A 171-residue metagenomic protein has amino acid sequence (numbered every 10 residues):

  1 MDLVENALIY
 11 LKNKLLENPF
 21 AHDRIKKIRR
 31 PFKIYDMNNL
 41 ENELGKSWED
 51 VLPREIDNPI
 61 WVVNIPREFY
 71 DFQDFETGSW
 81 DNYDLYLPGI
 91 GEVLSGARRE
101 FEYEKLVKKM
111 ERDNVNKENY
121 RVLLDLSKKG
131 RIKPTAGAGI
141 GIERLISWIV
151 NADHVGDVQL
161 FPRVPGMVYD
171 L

Functional and structural regions predicted by a protein language model:
M1-Y10, R30-L171: A translation/RNA-centric and nucleic-acid-associated enzymatic feature enriched in Class II aminoacyl-tRNA synthetases
I9-D23: Flexible helix-coil linker/hinge segments at domain or subdomain boundaries
F20-I34: Short, highly charged C-terminal tails/helix-capping segments
